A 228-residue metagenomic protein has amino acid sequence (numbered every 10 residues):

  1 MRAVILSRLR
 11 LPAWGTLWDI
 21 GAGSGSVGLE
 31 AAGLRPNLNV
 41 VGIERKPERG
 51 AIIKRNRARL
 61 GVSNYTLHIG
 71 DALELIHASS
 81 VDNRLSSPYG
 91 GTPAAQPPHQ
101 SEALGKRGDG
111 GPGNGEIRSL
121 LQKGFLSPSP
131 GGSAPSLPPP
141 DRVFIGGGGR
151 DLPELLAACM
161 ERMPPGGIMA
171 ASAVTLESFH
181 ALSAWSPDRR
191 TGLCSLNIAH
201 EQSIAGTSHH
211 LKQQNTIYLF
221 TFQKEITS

Functional and structural regions predicted by a protein language model:
M1-A13: Conserved alpha-helix/loop element of class I SAM-dependent methyltransferases that forms part of the SAM/SAH-binding
W14-G23: Conserved class I S-adenosyl-L-methionine
G15, L38, G167: Glycine-centered, small-residue-biased loops immediately flanking beta-strands in adenine/cofactor-binding cores
S24-P36: Conserved SAM-binding loop of SAM-dependent methyltransferases across substrates and taxa, primarily the Class I
N39-E44: Conserved SAM-binding motif I beta-strand of class I
R45-L85, L121, S136: S-adenosyl-L-methionine
L156-Q213: C-terminal substrate-binding/active-site "lid" region of AdoMet-derived donor-dependent transferases
A205-S228: Core SAM-dependent methyltransferase catalytic element
